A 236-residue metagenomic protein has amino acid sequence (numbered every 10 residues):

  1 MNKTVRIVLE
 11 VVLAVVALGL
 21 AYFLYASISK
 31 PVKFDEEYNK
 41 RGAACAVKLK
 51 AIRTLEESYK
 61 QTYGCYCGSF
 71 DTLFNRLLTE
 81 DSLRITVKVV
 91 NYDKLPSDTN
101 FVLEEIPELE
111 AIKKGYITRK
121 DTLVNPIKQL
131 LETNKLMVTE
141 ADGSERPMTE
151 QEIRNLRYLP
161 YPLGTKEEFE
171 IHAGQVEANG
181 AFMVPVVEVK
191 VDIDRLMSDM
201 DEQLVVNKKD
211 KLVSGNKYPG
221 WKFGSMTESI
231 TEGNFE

Functional and structural regions predicted by a protein language model:
M1-K3: N-terminal Lys/Arg-rich, disordered targeting/topogenic segments
R6-A26: Hydrophobic membrane-insertion alpha-helices, especially the h-region of bacterial N-terminal signal peptides
V11, D35, Y63: Short, flexible active-site loop motifs that bind/organize anionic cofactors or intermediates
G19-K40: Transmembrane signal-anchor/signal-peptide helices with a preference for the extracytoplasmic
Y38, G42-Y63: N-terminal alpha-helical signal peptides/signal-anchor transmembrane segments
Q61, C65-E236: Low-complexity, acidic interaction segments enriched in glycine
